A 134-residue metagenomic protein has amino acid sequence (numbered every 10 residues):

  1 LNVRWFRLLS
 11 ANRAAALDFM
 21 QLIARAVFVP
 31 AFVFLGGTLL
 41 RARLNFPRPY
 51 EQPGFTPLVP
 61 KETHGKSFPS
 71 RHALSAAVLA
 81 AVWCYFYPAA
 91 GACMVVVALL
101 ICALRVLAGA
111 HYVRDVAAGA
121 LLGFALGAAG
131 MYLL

Functional and structural regions predicted by a protein language model:
L1-I23, G37-G65: N-terminal transmembrane-helix/juxtamembrane module of multi-pass inner/ER membrane proteins
V3-R4, F34, A77, A98: A generic alpha-helix surface/boundary motif
A15, F19-F32, R71: Generic, well-ordered alpha-helical segments
R25-V33, G37, G119, G123 (+1 more regions): Alpha-helical transmembrane segments in multi-pass membrane proteins
F28-R41, A92-L104: Small-polar-interrupted transmembrane alpha-helices in polytopic inner-membrane proteins
P57-L134: Membrane-embedded catalytic cores of phosphoryl/pyrophosphoryl-handling enzymes
